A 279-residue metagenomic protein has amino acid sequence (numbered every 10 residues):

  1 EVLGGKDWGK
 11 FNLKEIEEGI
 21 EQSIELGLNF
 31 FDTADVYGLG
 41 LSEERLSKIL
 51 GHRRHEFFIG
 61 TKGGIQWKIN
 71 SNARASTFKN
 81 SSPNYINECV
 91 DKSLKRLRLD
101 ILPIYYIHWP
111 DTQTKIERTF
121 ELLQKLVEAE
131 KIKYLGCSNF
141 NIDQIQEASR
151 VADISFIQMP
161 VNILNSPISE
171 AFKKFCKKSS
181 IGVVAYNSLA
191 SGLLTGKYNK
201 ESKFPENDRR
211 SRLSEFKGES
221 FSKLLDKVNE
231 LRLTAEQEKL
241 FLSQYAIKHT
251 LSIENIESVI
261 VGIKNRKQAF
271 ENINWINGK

Functional and structural regions predicted by a protein language model:
E1-F57: N-terminal binding-site loop/beta-alpha segment at the start of enzyme catalytic domains that lines or forms
E1-W8, G60-T77, I101, Y106: N-terminal small/glycine-rich loop or linker at the start of catalytic domains across soluble metabolic enzymes
W8-E15, L41, R45, T77-Y85 (+2 more regions): Alpha-helix N-cap and loop-to-helix initiation/capping positions
G9-S23, K79-R98, N139-E147: Short, acidic/polar
E25, S47-F58, L94-R98, V127 (+1 more regions): Acidic (Asp/Glu)-rich catalytic clusters
F31, L102, L135: Glycine-centered flexible beta-alpha turn that most often forms the glycine-rich phosphate-binding loop
L94-Q113: Active-site groove signature of glycoside hydrolases
P110-K279: Beta/alpha (TIM)-barrel catalytic core signal, keyed to glycine-rich beta->alpha loops juxtaposed to Asp/Glu that bind
